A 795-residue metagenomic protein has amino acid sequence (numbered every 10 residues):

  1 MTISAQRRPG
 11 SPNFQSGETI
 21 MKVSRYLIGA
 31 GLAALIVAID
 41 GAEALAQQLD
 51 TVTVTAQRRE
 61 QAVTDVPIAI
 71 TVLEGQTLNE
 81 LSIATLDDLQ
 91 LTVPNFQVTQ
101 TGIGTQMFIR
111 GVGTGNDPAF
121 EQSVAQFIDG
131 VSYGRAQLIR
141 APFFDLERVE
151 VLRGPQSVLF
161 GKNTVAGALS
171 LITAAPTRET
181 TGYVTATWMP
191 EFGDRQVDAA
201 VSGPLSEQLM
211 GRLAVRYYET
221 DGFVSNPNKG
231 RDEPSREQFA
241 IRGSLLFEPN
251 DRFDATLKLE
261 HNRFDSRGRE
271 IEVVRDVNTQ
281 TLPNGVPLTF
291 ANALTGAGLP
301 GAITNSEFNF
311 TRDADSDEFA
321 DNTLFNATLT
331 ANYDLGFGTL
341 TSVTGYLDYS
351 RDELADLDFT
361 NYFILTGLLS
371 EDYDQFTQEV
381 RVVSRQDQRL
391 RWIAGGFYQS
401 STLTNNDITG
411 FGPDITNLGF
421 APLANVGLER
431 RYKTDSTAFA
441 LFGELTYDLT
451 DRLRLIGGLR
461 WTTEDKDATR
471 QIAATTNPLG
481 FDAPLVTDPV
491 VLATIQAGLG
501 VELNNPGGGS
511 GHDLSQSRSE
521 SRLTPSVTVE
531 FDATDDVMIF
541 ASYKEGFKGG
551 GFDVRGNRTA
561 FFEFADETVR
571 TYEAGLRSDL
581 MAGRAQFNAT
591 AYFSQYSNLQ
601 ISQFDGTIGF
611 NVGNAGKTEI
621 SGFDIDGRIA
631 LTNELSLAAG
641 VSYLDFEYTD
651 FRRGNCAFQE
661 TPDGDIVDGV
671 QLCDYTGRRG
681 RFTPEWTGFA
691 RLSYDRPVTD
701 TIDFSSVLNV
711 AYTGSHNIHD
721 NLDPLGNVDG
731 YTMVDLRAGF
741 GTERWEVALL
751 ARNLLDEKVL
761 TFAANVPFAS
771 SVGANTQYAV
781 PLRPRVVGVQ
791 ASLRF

Functional and structural regions predicted by a protein language model:
G17, Q47-E179, A574: Acidic, small-polar-rich N-terminal luminal/periplasmic segments of exported/outer-membrane proteins
Q122-S123, R135, F144-R153, V158-I241 (+6 more regions): Outer-membrane beta-barrel translocator/receptor signature
S170, R178-E179, T187, A200-P300 (+7 more regions): Periplasmic-side early beta-strands and strand-to-turn transitions of outer-membrane beta-barrels
T187-Q196, S206, Y218-N250, D254 (+10 more regions): Outer-membrane beta-barrel proteins
L246-N250, V382-R385, F397, T434-S594 (+1 more regions): Structural signature of Gram-negative outer-membrane beta-barrels, strongest in the C-terminal barrel of TonB-dependent
T328-L335, T339-A355, D532-K548, E563-A630 (+2 more regions): Membrane-embedded beta-barrel scaffold of Gram-negative outer-membrane proteins
I393, D451, L455, N588 (+3 more regions): Gram-negative outer-membrane beta-barrel transporters
A711-H719, F740-F795: C-terminal beta-signal and adjacent terminal beta-strands/loops of Gram-negative outer-membrane beta-barrel proteins
